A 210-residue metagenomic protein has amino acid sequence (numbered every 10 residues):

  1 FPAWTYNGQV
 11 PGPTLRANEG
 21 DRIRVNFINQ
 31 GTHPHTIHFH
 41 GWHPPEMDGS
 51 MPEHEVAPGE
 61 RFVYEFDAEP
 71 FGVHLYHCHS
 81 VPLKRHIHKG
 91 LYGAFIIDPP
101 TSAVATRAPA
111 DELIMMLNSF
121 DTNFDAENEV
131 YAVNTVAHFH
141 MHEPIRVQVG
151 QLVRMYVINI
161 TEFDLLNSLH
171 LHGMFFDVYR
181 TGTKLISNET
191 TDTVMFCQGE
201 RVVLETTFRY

Functional and structural regions predicted by a protein language model:
F1-E46, M51-R61, F124-V153, T183 (+1 more regions): N-terminal, post-signal-peptide metal-ligating segments of extracellular/periplasmic oxidoreductases, dominated by
A17, F27-Q30, A68, I158-T161 (+1 more regions): Non-cytosolic beta-sheet module surface loops
V25, I37, C78, F95 (+4 more regions): Divalent metal-coordination and catalytic microenvironments
G31-H35, W42-E46, S50-A103, T191-Y210: Extracellular/periplasmic metallocenter environments
H88-Y92, A108-E112, D164-L166: Short edge beta-strand segments in beta-sheet-rich domains
D98-I114: Low-complexity, Pro/Ser/Thr- and charge-rich linker/hinge segments at domain boundaries
I114-F176, V202-L204: Surface-exposed interaction/gating patches
S168-H170, F176-T193: Intrinsic, low-complexity N-terminal interaction/targeting segments
